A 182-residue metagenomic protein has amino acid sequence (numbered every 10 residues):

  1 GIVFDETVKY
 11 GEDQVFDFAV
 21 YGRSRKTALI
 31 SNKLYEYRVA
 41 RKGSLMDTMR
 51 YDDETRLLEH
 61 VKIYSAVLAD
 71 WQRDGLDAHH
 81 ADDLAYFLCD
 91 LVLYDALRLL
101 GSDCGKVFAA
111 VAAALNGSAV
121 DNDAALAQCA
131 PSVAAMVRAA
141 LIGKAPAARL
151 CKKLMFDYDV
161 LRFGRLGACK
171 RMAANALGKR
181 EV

Functional and structural regions predicted by a protein language model:
G1-R50: Conserved nucleotide-sugar donor-binding catalytic segment
T7-A19, H60, K152-D157, R171: Short charge-dense sequence patches
G22, S65-A69, Y94-R98: Short glycine/serine- and small hydrophobic-enriched flexible loop segments
R25, G75-L76, G178: Residue-level recognition of short, structured coil/turn motifs that connect secondary structure elements
N32-R41, D47-L76, S102-D121: Catalytic core of nucleotide-sugar-dependent glycosyltransferases
G75-A85: All-alpha amphipathic helical-bundle segments outside canonical DNA-binding/catalytic cores that form hydrophobic
D83-D95: Amphipathic alpha-helical repeat scaffolds of TPR domains
G101-V182: Membrane-interface aromatic/basic loop that binds lipid-linked glycans or pyrophosphate carriers, typified by
